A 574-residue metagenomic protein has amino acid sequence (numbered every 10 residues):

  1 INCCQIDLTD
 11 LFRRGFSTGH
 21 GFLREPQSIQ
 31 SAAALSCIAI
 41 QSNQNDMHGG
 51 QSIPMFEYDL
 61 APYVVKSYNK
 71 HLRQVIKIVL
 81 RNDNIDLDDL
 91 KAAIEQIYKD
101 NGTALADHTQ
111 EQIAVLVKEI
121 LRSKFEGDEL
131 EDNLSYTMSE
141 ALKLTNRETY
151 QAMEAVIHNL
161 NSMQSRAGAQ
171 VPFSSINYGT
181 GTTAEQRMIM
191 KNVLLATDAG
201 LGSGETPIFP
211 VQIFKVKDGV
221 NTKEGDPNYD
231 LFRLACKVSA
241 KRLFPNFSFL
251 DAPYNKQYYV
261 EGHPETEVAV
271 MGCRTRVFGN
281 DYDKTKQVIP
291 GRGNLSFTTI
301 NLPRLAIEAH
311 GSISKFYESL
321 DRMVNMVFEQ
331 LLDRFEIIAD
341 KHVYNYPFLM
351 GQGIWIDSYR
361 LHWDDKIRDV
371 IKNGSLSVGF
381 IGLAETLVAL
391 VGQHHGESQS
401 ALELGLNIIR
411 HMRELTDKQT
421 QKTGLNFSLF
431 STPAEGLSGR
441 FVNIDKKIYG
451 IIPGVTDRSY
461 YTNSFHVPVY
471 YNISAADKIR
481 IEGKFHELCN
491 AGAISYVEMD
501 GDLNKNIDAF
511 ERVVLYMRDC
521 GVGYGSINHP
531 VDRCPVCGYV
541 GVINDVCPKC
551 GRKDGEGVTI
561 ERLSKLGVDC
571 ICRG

Functional and structural regions predicted by a protein language model:
I1-N373, Q393-H394, S398-R573: Conserved catalytic cores of very large enzyme subunits
L376-A389, R410: Contiguous, well-ordered alpha-helical segments that form the cores/surfaces of helical PPI scaffolds
